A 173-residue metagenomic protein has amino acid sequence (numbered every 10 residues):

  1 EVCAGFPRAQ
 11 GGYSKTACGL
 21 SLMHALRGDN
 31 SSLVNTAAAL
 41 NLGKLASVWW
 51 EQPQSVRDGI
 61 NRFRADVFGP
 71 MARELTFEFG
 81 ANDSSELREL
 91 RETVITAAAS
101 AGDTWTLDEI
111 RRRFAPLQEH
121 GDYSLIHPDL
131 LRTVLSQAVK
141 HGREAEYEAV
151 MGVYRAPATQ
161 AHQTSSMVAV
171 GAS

Functional and structural regions predicted by a protein language model:
E1-S173: Long, ordered, helix-rich scaffold segments
